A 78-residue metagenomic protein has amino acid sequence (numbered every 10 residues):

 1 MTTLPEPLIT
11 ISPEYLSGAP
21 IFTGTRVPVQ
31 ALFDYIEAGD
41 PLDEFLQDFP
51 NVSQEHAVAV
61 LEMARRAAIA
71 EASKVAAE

Functional and structural regions predicted by a protein language model:
T2-D43: A short, structured beta-strand/loop element
V27-E78: Long, charge-rich, low-complexity alpha-helical segments
